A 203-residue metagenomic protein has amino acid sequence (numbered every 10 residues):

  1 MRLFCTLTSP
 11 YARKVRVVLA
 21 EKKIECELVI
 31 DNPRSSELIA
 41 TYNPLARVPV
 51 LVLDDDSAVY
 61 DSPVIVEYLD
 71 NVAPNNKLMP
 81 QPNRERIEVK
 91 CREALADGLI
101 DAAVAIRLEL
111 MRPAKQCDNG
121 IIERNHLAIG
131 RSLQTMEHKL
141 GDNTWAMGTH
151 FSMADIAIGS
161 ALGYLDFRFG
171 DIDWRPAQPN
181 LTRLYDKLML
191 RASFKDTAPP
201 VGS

Functional and structural regions predicted by a protein language model:
M1-G120: GST-like domain detector, emphasizing the conserved glutathione-binding G-site in the N-terminal thioredoxin-like
L51, P63, I129-E137, S193: Aromatic-glycine hotspot motif
D54, G159, P200: Conserved residues at the C-terminal ends of beta-strands
V66, D70, K90-E93, L133 (+2 more regions): Non-transmembrane alpha-helical segments in soluble domains of secreted/periplasmic/extracellular proteins
A73, L140-N143, A192: A general structural signal marking secondary-structure boundaries and capping sites
N76-Q81, A102, W145-T149, W174 (+1 more regions): Short, hydrophobic secondary-structure boundary micro-motifs
A96-D186: GST-like fold's C-terminal all-alpha helical module
R175-S203: Long hydrophobic alpha-helical segments typical of transmembrane helices together with their membrane-interfacial
